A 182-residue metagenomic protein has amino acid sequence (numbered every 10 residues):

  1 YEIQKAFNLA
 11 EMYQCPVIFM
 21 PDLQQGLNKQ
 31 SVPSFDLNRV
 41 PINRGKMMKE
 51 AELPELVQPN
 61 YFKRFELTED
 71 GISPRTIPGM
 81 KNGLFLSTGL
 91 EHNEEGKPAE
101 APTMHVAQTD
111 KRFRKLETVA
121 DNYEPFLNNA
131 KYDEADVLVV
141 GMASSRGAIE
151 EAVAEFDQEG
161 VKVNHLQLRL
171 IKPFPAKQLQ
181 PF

Functional and structural regions predicted by a protein language model:
E2, F7-F182: Flexible, low-complexity linker and terminal segments
